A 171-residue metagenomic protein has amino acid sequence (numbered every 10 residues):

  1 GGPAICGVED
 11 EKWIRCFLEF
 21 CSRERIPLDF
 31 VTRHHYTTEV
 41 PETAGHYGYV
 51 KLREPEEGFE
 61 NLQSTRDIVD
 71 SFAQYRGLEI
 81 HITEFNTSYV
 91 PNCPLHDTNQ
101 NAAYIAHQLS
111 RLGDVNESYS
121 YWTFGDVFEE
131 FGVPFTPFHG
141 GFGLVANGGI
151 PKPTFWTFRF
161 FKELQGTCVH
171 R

Functional and structural regions predicted by a protein language model:
G1-E117: Noncatalytic carbohydrate-binding groove/subsite architecture in carbohydrate-active enzymes
I82-R171: Aromatic/acidic polysaccharide-binding cleft in carbohydrate-active enzymes
